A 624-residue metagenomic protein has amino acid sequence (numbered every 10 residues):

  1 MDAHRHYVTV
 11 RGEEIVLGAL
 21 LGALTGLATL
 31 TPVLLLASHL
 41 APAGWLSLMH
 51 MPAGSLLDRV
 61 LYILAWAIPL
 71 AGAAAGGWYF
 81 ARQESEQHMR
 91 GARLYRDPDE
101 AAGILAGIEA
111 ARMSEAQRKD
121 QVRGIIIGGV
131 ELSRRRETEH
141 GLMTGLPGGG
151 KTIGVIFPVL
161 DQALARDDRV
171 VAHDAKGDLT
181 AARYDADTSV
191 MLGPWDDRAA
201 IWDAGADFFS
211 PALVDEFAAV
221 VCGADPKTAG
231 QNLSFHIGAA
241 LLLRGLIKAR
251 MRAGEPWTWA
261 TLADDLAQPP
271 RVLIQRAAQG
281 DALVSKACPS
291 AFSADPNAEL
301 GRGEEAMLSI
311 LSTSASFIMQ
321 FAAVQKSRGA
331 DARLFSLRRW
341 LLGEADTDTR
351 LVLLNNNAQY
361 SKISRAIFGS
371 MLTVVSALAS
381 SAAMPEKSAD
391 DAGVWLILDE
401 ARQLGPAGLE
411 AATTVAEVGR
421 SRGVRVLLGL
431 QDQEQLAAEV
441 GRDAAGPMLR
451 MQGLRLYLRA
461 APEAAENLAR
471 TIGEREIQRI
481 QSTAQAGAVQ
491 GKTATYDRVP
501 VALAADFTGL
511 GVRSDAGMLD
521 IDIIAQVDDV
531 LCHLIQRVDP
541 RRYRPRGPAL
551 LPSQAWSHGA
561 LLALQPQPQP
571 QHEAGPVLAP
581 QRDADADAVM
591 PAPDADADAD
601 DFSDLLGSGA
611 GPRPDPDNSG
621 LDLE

Functional and structural regions predicted by a protein language model:
M1-G149, I153-G154, R166, Q485-A486 (+7 more regions): Basic- and hydrophobic-enriched, low-structure N-terminal and domain-boundary segments that flank ATP-binding catalytic
E13-L17, L56-D58, A75, A584-A588 (+2 more regions): N-terminal processing/targeting junctions
L34-L46, S114, A206-V214, T258 (+2 more regions): Alpha-helix capping and helix-coil boundary motifs
L40-S47, M51-P52, S210, P269 (+2 more regions): Short, solvent-exposed helix-helix connector turns and helix-capping sites enriched in acidic/polar residues
L132, E137, T144-G149, I153-V424 (+5 more regions): P-loop NTPase motor domains
A416-V418, R422-D528: Conserved ATP-driven motor cores of ASCE-family P-loop NTPases powering translocation/secretion/packaging/pilus
V501, P545-R546: Extended alpha-helical interface modules used as scaffolds for assembling large macromolecular complexes
